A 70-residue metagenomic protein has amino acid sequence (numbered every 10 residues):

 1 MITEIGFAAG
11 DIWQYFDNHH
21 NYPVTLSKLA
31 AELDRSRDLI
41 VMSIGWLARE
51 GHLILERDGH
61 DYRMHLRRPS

Functional and structural regions predicted by a protein language model:
I2-A9, R57-S70: Short, cationic-aromatic polyanion-contact patches
I5-S27, A31: Short amphipathic alpha-helical interface segments
V24, D38, L55-E56: A local structural micro-motif
S27, V41, D58-G59: Short loop/turn and capping residues at structural boundaries
D34, A48, H65-L66: Short secondary-structure boundary/hinge segments and terminal tails
R35-W46: Short amphipathic alpha-helical interaction segments
A48-D58: A short, conserved structural fragment
